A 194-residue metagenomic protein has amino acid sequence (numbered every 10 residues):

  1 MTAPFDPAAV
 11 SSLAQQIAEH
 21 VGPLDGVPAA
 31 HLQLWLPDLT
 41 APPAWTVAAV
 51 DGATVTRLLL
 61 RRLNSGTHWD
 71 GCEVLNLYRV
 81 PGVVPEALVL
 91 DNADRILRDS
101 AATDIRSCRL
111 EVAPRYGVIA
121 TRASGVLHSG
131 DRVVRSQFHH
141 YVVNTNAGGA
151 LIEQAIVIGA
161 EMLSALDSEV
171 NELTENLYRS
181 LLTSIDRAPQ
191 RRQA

Functional and structural regions predicted by a protein language model:
M1-D70, P81, L127-R135, V143-A194: N-terminal targeting sequences that direct proteins away from the cytosol to non-cytosolic compartments
G66-C108: Extracellular-facing segments of soluble proteins and assemblies that are Gly/Ser/Thr-biased and enriched in aromatics
D91-N144, T183-R187, R191-A194: Signature of long, low-cysteine stretches enriched in small and polar/charged residues
